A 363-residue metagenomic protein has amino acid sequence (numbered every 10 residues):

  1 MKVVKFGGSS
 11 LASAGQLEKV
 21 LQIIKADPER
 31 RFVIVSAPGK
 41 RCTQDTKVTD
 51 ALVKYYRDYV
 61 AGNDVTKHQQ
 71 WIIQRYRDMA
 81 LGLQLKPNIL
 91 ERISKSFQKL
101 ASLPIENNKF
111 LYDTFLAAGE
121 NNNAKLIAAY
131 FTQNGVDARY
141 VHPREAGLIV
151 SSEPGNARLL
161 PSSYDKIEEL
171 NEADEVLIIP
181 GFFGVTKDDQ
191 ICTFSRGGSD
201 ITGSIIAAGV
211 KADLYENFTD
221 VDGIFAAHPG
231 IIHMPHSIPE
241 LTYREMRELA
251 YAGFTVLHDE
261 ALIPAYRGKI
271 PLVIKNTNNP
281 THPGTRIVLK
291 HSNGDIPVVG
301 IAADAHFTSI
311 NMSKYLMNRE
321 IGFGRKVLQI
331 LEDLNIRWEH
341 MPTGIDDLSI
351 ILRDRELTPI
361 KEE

Functional and structural regions predicted by a protein language model:
M1-L262: Nucleotide/pyrophosphate-binding catalytic subdomain
K2, E175, D213-L214, R247 (+6 more regions): Structural beta-strand/beta-sheet cores of well-ordered domains, especially the beta-sheet scaffolds that support
G8, G15, R144, F182-F183 (+4 more regions): A broadly conserved detector of short glycine/acidic/proline-rich loop/turn motifs that flank catalytic sites and bind
V35-K54, F225, I274-H291, I345 (+2 more regions): Terminal amphipathic helices with adjacent charged low-complexity linkers/tails
S36, V141, I179-G181, F218 (+4 more regions): Generic beta-strand/beta-sheet core signal
A138, R144-I149, L159, I224 (+6 more regions): Generic preference for hydrophobic/aromatic residues in regular secondary structure cores
P283-E363: A conserved regulatory-domain signal marking ACT and ACT-like small-molecule sensing domains and adjacent regulatory
